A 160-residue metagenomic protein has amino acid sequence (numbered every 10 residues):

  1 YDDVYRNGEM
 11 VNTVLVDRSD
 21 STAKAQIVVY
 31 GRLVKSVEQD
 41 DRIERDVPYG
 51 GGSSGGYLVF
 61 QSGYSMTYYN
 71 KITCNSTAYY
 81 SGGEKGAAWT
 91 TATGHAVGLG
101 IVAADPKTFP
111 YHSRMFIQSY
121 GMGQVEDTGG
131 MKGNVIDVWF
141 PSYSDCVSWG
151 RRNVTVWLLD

Functional and structural regions predicted by a protein language model:
Y1-Y49: Non-catalytic extracellular/periplasmic "stalk" and linker regions immediately N-terminal to catalytic or recognition
K35-D160: Solvent-exposed, well-ordered loop and adjacent helix/strand elements within mature globular domains that form
